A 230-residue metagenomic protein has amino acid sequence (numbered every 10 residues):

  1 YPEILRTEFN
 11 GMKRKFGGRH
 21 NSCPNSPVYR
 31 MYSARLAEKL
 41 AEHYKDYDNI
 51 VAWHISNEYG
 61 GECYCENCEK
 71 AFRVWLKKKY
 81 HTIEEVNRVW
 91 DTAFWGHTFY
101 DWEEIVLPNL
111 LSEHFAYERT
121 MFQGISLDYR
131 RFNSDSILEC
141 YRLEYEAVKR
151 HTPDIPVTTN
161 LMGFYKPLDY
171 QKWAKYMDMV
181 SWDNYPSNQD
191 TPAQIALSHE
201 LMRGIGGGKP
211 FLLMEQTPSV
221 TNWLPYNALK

Functional and structural regions predicted by a protein language model:
P2-M179, D183-L197: Polysaccharide-binding and catalytic clefts of secreted carbohydrate-active enzymes
G18-R19, E113-D128, S198-K230: Active-site clefts of carbohydrate-active enzymes
